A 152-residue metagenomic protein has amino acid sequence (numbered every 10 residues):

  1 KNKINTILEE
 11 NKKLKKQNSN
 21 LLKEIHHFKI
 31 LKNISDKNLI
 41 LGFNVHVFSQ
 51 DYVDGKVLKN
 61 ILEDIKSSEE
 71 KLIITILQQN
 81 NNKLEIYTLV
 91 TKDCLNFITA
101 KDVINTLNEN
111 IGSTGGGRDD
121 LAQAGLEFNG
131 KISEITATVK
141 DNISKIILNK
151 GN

Functional and structural regions predicted by a protein language model:
K1-N152: Terminal appendage regions of diverse proteins
